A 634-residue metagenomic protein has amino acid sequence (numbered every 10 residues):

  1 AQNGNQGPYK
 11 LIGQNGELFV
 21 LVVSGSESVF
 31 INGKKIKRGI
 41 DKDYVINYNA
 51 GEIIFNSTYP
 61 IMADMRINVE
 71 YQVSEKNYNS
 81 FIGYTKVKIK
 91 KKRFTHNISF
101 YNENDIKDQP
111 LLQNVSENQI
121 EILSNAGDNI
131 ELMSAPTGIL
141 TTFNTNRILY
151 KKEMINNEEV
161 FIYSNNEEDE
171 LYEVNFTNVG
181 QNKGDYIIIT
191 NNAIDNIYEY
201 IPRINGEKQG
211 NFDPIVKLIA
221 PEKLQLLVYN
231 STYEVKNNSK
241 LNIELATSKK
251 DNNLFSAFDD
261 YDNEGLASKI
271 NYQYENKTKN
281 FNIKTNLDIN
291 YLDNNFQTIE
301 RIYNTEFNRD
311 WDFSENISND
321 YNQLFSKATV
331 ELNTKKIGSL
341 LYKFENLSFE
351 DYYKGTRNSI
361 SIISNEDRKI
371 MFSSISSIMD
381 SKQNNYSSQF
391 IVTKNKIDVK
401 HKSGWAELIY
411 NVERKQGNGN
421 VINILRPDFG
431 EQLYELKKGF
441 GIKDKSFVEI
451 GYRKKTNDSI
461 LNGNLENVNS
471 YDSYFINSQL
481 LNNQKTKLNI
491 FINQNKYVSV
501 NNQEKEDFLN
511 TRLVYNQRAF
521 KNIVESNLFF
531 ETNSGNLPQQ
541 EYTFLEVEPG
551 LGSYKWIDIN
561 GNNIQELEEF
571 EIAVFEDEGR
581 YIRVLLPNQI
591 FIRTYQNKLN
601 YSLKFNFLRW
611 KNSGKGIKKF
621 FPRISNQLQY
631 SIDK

Functional and structural regions predicted by a protein language model:
A1-K634: Surface-exposed, low-hydrophobicity segments enriched in Gly/Pro/acidic/Ser residues that characterize the mature
